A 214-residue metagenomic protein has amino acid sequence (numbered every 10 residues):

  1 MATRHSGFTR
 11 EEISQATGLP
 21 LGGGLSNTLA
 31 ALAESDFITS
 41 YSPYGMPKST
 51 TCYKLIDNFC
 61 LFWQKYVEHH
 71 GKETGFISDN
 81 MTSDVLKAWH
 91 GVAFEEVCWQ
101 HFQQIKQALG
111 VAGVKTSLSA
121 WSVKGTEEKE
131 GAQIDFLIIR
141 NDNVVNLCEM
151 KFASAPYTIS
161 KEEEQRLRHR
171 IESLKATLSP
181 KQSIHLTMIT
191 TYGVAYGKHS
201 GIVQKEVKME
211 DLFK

Functional and structural regions predicted by a protein language model:
M1-T3: Short helix-to-turn junction characteristic of helix-turn-helix DNA-binding domains, especially the helix
H5-A16: Short acidic, hydrophobic short linear motifs in intrinsically disordered regions
G7, L19-G22, D142, Y157: Alpha-helix boundary/capping and short turn/kink residues
G18-S35: Short amphipathic alpha-helical interaction segments
A31, T39-K214: A cross-kingdom feature that marks ATP-driven nucleic-acid transaction machinery
